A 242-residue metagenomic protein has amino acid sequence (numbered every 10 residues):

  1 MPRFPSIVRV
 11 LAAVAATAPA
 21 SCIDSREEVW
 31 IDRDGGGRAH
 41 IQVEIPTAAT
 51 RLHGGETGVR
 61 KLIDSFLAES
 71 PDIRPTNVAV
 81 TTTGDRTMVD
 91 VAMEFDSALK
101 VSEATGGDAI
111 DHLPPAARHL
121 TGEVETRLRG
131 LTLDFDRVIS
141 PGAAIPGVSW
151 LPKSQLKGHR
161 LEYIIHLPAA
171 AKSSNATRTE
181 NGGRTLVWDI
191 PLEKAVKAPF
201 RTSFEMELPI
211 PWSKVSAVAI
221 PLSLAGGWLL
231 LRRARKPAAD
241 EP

Functional and structural regions predicted by a protein language model:
M1-L11: Bacterial N-terminal signal peptides that target proteins for export
S25-V43, V124, L131, F135-R137: One face of beta-strands
E44-T126: Structured domain cores in non-transmembrane regions
L120-A219, G226: Intrinsically disordered, low-complexity linkers and stems that provide flexible hinges in membrane-associated
S223-R233: Alpha-helical transmembrane segments
K236-P242: Cytoplasmic C-terminal tails of single-pass
